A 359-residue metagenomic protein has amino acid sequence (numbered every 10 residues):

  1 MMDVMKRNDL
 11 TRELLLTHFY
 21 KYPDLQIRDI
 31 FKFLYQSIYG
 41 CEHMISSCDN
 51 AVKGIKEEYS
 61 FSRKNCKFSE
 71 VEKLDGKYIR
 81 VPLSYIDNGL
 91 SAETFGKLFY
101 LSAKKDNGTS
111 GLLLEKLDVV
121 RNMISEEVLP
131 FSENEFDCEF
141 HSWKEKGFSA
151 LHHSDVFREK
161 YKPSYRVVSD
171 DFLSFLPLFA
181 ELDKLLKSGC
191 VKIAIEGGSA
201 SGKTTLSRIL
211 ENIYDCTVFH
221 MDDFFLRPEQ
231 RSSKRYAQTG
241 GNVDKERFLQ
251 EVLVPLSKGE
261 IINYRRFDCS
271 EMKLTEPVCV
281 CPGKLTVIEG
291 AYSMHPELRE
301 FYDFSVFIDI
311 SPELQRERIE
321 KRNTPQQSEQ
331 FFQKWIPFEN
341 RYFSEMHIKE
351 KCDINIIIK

Functional and structural regions predicted by a protein language model:
M1-R158: Long, basic/Gly/Ser/Thr-rich N-terminal segments that mediate initial subcellular attachment or targeting
K160-L186: N-terminal pre-Walker A segment at the start of P-loop NTPase domains
S188-I193, G283: Pre-Walker A (Motif I) flank of P-loop NTPase domains
G198: P-loop (Walker A) phosphate-binding loop of NTP-binding proteins
K203: Conserved lysine of the Walker
L206-S207: Post-Walker A alpha-helix
T217-H220, L226-V280, L285: Conserved nucleotide-sensing/catalytic segment adjacent to the nucleotide-binding pocket in NTP-handling enzymes
L274-R322: ATP-dependent NMP and nucleoside kinases share a basic, alpha-helical "lid"
